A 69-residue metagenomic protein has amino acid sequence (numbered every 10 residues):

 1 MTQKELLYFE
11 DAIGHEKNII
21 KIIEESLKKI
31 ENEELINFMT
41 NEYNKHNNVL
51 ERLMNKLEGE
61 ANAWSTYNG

Functional and structural regions predicted by a protein language model:
M1-G69: His/Met- and acidic-residue-enriched segments that coordinate or traffic transition-metal cofactors and support
